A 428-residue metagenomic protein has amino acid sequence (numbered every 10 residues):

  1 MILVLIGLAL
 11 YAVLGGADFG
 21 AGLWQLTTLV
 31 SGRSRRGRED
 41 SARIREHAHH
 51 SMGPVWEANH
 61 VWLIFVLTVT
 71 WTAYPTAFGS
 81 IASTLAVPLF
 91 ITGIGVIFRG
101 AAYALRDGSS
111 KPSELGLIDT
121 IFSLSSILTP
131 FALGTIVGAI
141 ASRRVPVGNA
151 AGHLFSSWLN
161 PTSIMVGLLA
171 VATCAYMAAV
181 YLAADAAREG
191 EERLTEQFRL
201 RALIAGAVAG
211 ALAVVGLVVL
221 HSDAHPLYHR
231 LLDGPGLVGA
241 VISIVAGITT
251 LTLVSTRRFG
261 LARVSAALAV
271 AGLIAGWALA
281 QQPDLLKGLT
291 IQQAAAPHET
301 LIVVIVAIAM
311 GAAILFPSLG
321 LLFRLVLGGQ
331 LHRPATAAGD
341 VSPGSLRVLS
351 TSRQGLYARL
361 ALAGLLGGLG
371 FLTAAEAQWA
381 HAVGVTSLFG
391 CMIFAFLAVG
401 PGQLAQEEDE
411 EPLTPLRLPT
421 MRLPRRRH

Functional and structural regions predicted by a protein language model:
M1-A58, I64-L67, R427: N-terminal signal-anchor module of multipass membrane proteins
Q25-R45, A73-G79, G100-D119, A184-T195 (+3 more regions): Membrane-interfacial helix termini and the short, flexible loops that connect transmembrane helices in multi-pass
V55-S126, R143, P226-L232: Membrane-interface helix-loop-helix modules in multi-pass inner-membrane proteins
G79-R99, L200-F259, T351-A363, G370-L388: Transmembrane helix-loop-helix
L105-A262, G276: Long, contiguous internal "core" modules enriched in hydrophobic/ aromatic residues
N160-A175, L301-S318: Hydrophobic alpha-helical transmembrane segments
L227-G236, A294-A312: Membrane-interface transmembrane-helix boundary segments in multi-pass integral membrane proteins
L286-V304, A337-L349, G367-F371: Short, membrane-exposed interhelical loops at transmembrane-helix boundaries
